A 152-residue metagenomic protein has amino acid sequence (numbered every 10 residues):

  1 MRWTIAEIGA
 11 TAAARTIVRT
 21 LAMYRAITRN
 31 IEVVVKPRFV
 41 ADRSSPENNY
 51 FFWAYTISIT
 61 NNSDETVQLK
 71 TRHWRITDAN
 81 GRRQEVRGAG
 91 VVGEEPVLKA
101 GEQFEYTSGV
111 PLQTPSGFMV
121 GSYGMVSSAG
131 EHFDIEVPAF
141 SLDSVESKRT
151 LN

Functional and structural regions predicted by a protein language model:
A6-A22: Short, Lys/Arg-enriched N-terminal segments with co-localized hydrophobic residues within the first ~10-30 amino acids
A22-N49: Low-complexity, acidic Ser/Thr/Pro/Gly-rich terminal tails and inter-domain linkers that flank the onset of structured
F51-Y55, M119-V120: Short, solvent-exposed loop/turn segments enriched in Ser/Thr/Gly
I59-S63: Asparagine-centered strand-capping/turn motif at beta-strand->loop junctions
E65-Q84, M125: Short acidic, flexible loop segments centered on an aromatic residue
E85-S116: Intrinsically disordered, low-complexity Pro/Gly/Ser/Thr-rich segments with frequent PxxP/GP/PP motifs and embedded
P111-N152: Terminal connector regions
